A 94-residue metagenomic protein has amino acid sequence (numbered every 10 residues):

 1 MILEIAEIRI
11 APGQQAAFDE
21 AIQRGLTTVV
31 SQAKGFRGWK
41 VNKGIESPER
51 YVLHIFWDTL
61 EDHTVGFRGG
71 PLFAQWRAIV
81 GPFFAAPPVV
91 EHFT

Functional and structural regions predicted by a protein language model:
I2-R9, W39-R68, F93: Short, well-ordered beta-strand segments in beta-rich or mixed alpha/beta enzyme and ligand-binding folds
R9-I22: Short, surface-exposed ligand-recognition loops at beta-strand->loop->(often short) alpha-helix junctions that present
Q15-A16, T27-V30, V41-G44, R77: Intrinsically disordered, low-complexity segments enriched in polar/charged residues with Gly/Pro, especially when
R24-F36, F56-V90: An amphipathic, aromatic/His-enriched active-site/gating alpha helix that lines ligand/cofactor pockets
